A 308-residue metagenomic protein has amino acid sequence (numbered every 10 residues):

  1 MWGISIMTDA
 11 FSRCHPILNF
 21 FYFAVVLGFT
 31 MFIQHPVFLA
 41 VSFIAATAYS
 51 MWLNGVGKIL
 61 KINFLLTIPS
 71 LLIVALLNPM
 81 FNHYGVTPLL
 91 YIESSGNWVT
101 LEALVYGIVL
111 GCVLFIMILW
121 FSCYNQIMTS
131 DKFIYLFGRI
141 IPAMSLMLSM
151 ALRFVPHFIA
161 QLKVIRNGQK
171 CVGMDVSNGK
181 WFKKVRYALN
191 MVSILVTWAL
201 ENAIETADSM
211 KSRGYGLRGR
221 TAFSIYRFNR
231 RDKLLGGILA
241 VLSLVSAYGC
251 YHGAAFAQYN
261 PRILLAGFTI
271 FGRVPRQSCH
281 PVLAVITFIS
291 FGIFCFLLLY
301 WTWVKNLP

Functional and structural regions predicted by a protein language model:
S5-W52, V164-P308: Transmembrane alpha-helix interface motif
V37, K61-F64: Intrinsically disordered, low-complexity N-terminal segments that are enriched in acidic
L53-I62: Membrane-interface helix-boundary motifs at transmembrane edges
N63-F182: Juxtamembrane/interface alpha-helical elements of multi-pass membrane proteins
